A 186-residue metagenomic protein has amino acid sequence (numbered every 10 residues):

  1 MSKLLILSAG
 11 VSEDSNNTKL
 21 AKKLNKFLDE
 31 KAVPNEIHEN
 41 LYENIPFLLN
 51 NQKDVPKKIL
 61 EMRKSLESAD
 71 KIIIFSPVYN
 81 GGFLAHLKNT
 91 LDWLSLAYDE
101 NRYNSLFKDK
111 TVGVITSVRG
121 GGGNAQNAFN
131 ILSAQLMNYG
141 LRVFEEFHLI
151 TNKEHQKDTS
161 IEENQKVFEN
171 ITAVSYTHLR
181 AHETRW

Functional and structural regions predicted by a protein language model:
S2-K31: N-terminal beta1-alpha1 ligand-phosphate binding loop
K3, P34, T111: Residues at the starts of beta-strands that form the adenosine-phosphate
L20-A21, K58, A128, V167-N170: Hydrophobic alpha-helical membrane-association signature
P34-N40, R142-I150: Short beta-strand elements in bilobed, periplasmic/extracellular small-molecule ligand-binding domains
N40-V55: N-terminal beta-loop-helix "entrance" segment that forms/cooperates in small-molecule cofactor or anionic ligand
K57-Y139: Helix-loop-strand module that forms the ligand-binding subsite of alpha/beta enzymes
L149-T159: Short helix/strand-capping connector loops at secondary-structure junctions
T177-W186: Conserved small/polar residues in nucleotide/adenosyl-binding loops
